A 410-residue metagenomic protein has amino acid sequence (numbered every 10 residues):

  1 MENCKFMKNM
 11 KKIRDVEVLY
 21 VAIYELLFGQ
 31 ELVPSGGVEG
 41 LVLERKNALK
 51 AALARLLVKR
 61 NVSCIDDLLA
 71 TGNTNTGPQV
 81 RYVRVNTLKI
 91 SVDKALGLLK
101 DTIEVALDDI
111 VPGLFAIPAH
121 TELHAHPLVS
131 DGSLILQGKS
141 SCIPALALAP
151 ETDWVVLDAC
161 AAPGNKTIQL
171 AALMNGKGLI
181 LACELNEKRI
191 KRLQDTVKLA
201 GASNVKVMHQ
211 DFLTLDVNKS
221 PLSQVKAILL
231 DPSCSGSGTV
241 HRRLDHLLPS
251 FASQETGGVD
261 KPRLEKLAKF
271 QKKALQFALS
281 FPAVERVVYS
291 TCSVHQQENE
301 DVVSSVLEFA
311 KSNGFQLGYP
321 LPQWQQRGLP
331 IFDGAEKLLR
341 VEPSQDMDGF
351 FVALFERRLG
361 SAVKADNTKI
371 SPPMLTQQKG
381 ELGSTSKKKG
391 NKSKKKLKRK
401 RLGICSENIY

Functional and structural regions predicted by a protein language model:
M1-Y410: S-adenosylmethionine
